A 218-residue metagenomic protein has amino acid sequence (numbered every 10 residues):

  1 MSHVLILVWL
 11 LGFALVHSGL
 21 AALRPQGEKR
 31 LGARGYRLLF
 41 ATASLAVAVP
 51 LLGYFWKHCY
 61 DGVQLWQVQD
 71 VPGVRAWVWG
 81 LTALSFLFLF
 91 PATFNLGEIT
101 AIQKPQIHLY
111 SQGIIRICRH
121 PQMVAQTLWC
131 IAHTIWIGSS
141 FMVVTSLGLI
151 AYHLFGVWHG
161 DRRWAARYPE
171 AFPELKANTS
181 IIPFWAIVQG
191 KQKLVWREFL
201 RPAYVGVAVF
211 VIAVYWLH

Functional and structural regions predicted by a protein language model:
S2-I6, D70-F88, F141-H153: Alpha-helical transmembrane segments
L5-V16, I115, R119-H218: Hydrophobic transmembrane alpha-helices
V16-L20, L87-A101, D161-R167: Membrane-water interface of transmembrane alpha-helices
S18-Y36: Membrane-interface helix-loop junction between the first two transmembrane segments
R24-G27, K57-V71, A101-Q103: Membrane-interface helix termini and inter-helical loops of multi-pass transporters
L39-C59: A generic, lipid-embedded transmembrane alpha helix
A48-F55, L89-A92, H133, A213-L217: Structural signal for membrane-spanning alpha-helices in multi-pass inner-membrane proteins, emphasizing helix cores
L84-T134: Hydrophobic, well-structured mid-protein blocks that either form specific transmembrane helices
